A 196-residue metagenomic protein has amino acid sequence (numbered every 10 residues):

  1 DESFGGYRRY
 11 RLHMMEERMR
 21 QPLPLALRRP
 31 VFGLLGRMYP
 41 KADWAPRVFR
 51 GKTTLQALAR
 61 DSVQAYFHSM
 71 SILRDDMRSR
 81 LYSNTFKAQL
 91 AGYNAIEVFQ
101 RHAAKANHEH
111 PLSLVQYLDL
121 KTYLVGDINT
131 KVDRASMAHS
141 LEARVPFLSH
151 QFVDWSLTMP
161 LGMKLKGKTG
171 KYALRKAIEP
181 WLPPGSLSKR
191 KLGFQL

Functional and structural regions predicted by a protein language model:
D1-S140, G185: Glycine-rich active-site loop/lid subdomains used to bind and stabilize high-energy intermediates
E2, R144, I178: A phosphate-binding catalytic loop at a beta-strand-loop-alpha-helix junction that coordinates phosphoryl groups
H110-P111, S140-A143, P160-K166: Active-site rim elements
L118, P146, K168-K176, L192: An alpha-helix initiation/capping motif
L124, P160, G170: Catalytic-core segments of class I nucleotidyltransferases/pyrophosphorylases that form NMP-activated intermediates
S149: Short, conserved phosphate/pyrophosphate- and ester-handling motifs at nucleotide-, phospho-/glycolipid
V153-L157: Short, solvent-exposed hinge/capping segments at secondary-structure junctions
A177, L182-L196: PAPS-dependent sulfotransferase catalytic core
